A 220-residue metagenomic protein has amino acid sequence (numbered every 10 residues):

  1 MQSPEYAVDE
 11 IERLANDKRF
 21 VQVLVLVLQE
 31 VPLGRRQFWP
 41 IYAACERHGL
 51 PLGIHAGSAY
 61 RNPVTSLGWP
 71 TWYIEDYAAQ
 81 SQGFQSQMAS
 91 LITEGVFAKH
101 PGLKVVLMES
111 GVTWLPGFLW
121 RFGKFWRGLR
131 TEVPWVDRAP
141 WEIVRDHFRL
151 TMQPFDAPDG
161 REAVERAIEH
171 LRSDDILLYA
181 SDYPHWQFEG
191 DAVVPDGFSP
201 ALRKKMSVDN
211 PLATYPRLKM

Functional and structural regions predicted by a protein language model:
M1, Q29, S58-Y60, G111-V112 (+2 more regions): Active-site-proximal loop/turn and secondary-structure-junction residues that shape catalytic pockets, frequently
M1-Q87, E94, R217: Active-site gating/metal-coordination segments in enzymes
D9-R13, E94-G95, L103-V105, T113-W114 (+4 more regions): Mid-to-C-terminal alpha-helical segments outside catalytic/metal-binding sites
R13-D17, P40, A44-H48, G95 (+4 more regions): Alpha-helical structural signal in soluble globular domains
V21-V25, L52-I54, V105-L107, F148-M152 (+1 more regions): Hydrophobic faces of well-ordered beta-strands that scaffold small-molecule active sites in alpha/beta enzyme cores
L52, A56-Y60, I92-H147: Aromatic-lined glycan-binding groove of carbohydrate-active enzymes
A79-Q87, I92, T131-E162: Aromatic-anchored helix/helix-loop segment that forms the rim or "lid" of small-molecule/cofactor binding pockets
